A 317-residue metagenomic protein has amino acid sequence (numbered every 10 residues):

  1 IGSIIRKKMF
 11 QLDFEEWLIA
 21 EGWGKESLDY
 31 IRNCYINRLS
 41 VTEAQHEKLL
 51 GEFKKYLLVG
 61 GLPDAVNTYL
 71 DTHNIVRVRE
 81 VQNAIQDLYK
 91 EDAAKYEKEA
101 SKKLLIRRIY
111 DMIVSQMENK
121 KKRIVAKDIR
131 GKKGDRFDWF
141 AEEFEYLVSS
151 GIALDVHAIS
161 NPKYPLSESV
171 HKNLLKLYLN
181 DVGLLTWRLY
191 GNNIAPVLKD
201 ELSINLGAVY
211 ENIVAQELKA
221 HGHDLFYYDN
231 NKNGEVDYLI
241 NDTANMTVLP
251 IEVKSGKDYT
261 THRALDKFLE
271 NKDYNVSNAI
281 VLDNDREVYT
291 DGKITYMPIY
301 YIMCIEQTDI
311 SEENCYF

Functional and structural regions predicted by a protein language model:
I1-E118: Interdomain motor-coupling "hinge/lid" segment immediately C-terminal to the ATP-binding subdomain of NTP-driven enzymes
G2-I5, H223, N275-N278: Short glycine-/polar-rich loops that comprise or flank the Walker A/P-loop and associated switch/sensor motifs
I4-K8, A279-V281, Y296: Conserved beta-strand scaffold positions in the cores of enzyme catalytic domains, especially in NTP/NDP-utilizing
N67-V236, I240-T243: Accessory nucleic acid-recognition modules appended to NTPase machines
N230, Y274-I294: Nucleic-acid nuclease catalytic cores
V248-K257: Active-site ExK catalytic segment of metal-dependent nucleases
K257-K267: Active-site-adjacent loop/helix micro-motif of nuclease/hydrolase catalytic cores
D285-F317: Domain-level recognition of nuclease-like catalytic cores that cleave nucleotide substrates
